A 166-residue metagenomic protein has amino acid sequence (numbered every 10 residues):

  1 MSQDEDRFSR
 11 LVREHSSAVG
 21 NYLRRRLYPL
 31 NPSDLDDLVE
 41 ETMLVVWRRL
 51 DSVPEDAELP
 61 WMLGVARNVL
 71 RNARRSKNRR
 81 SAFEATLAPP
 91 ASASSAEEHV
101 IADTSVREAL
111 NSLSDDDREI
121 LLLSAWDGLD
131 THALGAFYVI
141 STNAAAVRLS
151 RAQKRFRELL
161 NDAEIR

Functional and structural regions predicted by a protein language model:
S2, A85-N111: Acidic, proline/glycine-rich intrinsically disordered inter-domain spacer in sigma factors
S2-R10, G20-E41, R49-A57, R166: Short, charged helix-capping/linker segments at alpha-helix termini
V12, L23, V46, L110-L113 (+2 more regions): Short helix-to-turn junction characteristic of helix-turn-helix DNA-binding domains, especially the helix
V19, L23, L35-V46, V65 (+3 more regions): Short, small-hydrophobic-rich alpha-helical interface motif
R67-A85, H99: Arg/Lys-rich amphipathic alpha helix in sigma70-family domain 2
D116-D117: The N-cap/first-turn positions of alpha helices within or immediately adjacent to helix-turn-helix DNA-binding domains
I120-L121: A short pre-motif secondary-structure segment
H132, Y138-R166: DNA-recognition helix of helix-turn-helix
